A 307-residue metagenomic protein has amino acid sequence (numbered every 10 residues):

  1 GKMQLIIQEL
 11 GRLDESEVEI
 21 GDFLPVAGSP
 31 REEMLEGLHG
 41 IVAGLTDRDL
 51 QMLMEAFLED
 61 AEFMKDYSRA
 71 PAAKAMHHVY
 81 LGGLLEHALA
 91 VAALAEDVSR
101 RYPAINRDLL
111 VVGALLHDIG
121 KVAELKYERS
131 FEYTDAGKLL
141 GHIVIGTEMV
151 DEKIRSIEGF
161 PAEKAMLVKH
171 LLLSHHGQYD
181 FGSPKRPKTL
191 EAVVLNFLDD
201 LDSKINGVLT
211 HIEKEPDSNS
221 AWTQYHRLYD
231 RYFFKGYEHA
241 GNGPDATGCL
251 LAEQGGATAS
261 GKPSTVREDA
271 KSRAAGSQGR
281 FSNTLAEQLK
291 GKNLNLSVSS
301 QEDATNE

Functional and structural regions predicted by a protein language model:
K2-R69: Extended, charge-rich, solvent-exposed interface segments
M34, H87, H142: Hydrophobic (often cysteine-bearing) scaffold residues that line and stabilize catalytic clefts of nucleotide/cofactor
Q51-L58, Y67-A72, K126, S183-K188 (+1 more regions): Short coil/turn segments at secondary-structure boundaries
D66-E86, S130-Y133: Active-site flanking loop/helix segments enriched in acidic
L89-A92, S99: Helix-hairpin-helix/helix-loop-helix acidic hairpins
D97-D217: Divalent metal-dependent catalytic cores for phosphoryl transfer on phosphate-bearing substrates
K214-E238, A286: Prokaryote-biased recognition of long, low-complexity C-terminal linker/tail segments that are poorly structured
F233-E307: Acidic, low-complexity intrinsically disordered tails
